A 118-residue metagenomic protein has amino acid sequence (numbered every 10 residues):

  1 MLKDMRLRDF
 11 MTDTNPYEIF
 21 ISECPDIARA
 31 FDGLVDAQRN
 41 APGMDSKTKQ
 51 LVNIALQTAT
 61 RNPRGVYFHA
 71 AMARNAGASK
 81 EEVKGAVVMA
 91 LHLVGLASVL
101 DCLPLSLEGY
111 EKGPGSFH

Functional and structural regions predicted by a protein language model:
M1-T48, R74-N75, D101-H118: Acidic, glycine/proline-rich low-complexity segments that act as flexible tails and inter-domain linkers
C24, A55-A59, A90-L96: Alpha-helical transition-metal enzyme core signature, strongest for iron centers
P42, A59-P63, G77, V94-A97: Residues at alpha-helix boundaries and short interhelical turns
K49-P63: Amphipathic, charged-and-aliphatic alpha-helical interface segments that function as noncatalytic docking
R61-M89: Mid-chain, well-packed structural core segment of small domains
K84-G109: C-terminal structural segments of small proteins and small subunits
